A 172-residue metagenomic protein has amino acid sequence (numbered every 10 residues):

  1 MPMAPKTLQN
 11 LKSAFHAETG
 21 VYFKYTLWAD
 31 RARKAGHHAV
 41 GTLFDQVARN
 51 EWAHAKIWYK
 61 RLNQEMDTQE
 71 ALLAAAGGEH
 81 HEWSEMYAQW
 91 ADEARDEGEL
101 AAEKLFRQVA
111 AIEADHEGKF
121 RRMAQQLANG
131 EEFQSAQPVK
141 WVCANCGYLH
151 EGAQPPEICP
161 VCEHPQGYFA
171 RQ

Functional and structural regions predicted by a protein language model:
M1-Q172: Non-heme di-metal
